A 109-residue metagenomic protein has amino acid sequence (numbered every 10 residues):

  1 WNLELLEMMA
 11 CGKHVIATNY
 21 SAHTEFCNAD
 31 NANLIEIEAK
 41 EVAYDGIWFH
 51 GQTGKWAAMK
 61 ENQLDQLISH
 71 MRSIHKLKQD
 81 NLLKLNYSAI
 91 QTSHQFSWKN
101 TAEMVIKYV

Functional and structural regions predicted by a protein language model:
N2-L5, Y20: Short glycine/serine-rich donor-binding loops of glycosyltransferases
L5-L6, T24, S93, I106: Short amphipathic alpha-helical segments and helix-helix/interface helices
E7-M8, I16: Short hydrophobic faces within alpha-helices
M8-M9, M71: Methionine-biased hydrophobic packing positions in alpha-helices, especially within tandem helical repeat solenoids
H14-A17, N33-L34: Short hydrophobic beta-strand element within catalytic cores of glycosyltransferases and related nucleotide-activated
A17-S21, E25: Classical protein tyrosine phosphatase
T24-S73: Change "using UDP/GDP/dTDP sugars" to "using nucleotide sugars
A58-S69, K76-K107: A charged, aromatic-enriched C-terminal amphipathic alpha-helix characteristic of glycosyltransferases across folds
